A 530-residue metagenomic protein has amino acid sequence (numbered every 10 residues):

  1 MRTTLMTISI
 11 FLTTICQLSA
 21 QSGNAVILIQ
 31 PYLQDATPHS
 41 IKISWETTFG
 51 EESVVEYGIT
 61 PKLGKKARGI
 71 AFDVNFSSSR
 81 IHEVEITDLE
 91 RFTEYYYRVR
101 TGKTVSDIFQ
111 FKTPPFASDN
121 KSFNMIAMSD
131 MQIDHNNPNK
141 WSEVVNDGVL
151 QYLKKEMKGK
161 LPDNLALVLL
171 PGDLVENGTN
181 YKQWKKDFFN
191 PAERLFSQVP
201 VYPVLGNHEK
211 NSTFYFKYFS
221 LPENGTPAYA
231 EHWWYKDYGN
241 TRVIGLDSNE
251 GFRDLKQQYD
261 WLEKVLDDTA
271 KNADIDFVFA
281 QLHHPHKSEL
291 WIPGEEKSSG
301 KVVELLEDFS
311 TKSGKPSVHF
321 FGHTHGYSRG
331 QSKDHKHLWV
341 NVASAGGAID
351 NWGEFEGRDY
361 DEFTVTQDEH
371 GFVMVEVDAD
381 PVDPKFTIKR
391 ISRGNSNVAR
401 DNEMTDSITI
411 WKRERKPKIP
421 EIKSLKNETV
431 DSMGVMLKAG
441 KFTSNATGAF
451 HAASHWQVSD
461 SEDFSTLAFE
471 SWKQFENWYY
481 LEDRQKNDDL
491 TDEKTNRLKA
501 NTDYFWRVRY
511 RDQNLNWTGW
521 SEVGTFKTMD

Functional and structural regions predicted by a protein language model:
M1-S22: Bacterial Sec-dependent N-terminal signal peptides
A20-N139, K155-D163, I275, K385-F505 (+1 more regions): Acidic, histidine-bearing metal-coordination/catalytic regions of metal-dependent phosphoesterases
Q30-A36, S328, S332-K416: Binuclear metal-dependent phosphoesterase catalytic core
P61-S77, A127-Q151, G178, K217-T226 (+2 more regions): Acidic/histidine-rich helix-loop elements that form or flank divalent-metal/phosphate-binding sites at the catalytic
E94-T113, T179-N272, K297-K312, G326-F363 (+1 more regions): Extended active-site neighborhood of metal-dependent phosphoesterases/phosphodiesterases
K121-H135, N240-E250, F279-H283, H337-S344: Active-site-proximal beta-strand elements of phosphoester/diester hydrolases
K121-V204, K441-T443, A453-H455: Conserved, compact domain cores that house catalytic/ligand-binding motifs in diverse enzymes and effector modules
G172, T269-G294: Short acidic, glycine-rich surface-loop motifs adjacent to enzyme active sites
